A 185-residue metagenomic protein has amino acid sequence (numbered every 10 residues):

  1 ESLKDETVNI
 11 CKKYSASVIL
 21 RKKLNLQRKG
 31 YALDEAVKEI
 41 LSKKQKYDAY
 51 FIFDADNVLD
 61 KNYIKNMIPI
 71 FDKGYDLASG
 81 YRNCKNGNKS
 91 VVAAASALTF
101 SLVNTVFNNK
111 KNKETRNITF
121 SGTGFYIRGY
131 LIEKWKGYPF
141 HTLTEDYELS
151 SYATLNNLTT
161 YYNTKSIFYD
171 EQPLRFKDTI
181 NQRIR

Functional and structural regions predicted by a protein language model:
E1-V8, K23-N25, V58: A conserved acidic beta->alpha catalytic loop
D5-E6, F53-I70: Acidic donor-binding/catalytic loop of UDP-sugar-dependent glycosyltransferases, especially processive GT2
K13-S15, N156: Short, structured coil segments at secondary-structure junctions
L20-K43, N62-T142, I180, I184: Long helical/loop segments within the catalytic core of UDP-sugar-dependent glycosyltransferases, especially the large
Y47, A55-N57, E145: Short acidic donor-binding/metal-coordinating loop in glycosyltransferase active sites
Y50: Short aromatic/hydrophobic "clamp" motif used to bind/position activated sugar donors
T115, H141, S150-F168: Catalytic donor-sugar/metal-binding loop of nucleotide-sugar-dependent glycosyltransferases
T164-T179: Active-site donor/metal-binding and catalytic loop motifs of nucleotide-sugar-dependent glycosylation enzymes
